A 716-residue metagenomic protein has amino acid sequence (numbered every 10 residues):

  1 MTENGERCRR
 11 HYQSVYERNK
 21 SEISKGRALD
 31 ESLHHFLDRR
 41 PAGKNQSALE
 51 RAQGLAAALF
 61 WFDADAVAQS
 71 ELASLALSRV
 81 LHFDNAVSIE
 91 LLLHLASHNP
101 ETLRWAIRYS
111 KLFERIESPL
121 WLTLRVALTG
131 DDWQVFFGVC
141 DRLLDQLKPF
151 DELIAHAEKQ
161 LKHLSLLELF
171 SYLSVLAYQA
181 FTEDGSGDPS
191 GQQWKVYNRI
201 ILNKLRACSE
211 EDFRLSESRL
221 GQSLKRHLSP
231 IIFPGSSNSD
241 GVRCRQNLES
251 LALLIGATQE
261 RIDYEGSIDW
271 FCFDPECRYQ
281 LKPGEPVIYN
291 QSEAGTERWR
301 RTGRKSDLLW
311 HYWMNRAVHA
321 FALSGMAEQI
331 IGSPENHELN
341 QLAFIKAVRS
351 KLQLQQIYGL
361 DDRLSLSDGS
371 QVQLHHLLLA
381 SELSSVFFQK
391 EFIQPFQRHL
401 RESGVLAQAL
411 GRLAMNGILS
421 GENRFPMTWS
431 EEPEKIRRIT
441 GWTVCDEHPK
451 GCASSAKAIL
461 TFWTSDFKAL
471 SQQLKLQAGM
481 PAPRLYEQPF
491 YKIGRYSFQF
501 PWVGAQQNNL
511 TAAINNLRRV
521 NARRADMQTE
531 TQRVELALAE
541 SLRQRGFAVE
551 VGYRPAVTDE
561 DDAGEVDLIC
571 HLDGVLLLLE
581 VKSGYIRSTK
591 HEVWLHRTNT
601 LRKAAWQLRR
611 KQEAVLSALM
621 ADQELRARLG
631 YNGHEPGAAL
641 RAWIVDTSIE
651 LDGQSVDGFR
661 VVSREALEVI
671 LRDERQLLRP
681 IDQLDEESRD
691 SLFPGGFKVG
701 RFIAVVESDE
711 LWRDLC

Functional and structural regions predicted by a protein language model:
M1-T529, A621-R641, I649-C716: Acidic, metal-dependent phosphodiester-chemistry machinery of nucleic-acid enzymes
I514-V557: Acidic-basic catalytic patches of nuclease active cores, encompassing PD-(D/E)XK and other metal-cofactor nuclease
L538-G546, L608, Q612-V615, L619-D622: Hydrophobic, Leu/Ile/Phe/Ala-enriched alpha-helical segments that form helix-helix packing faces
V549-G574: Active-site metal-binding core of divalent-cation-utilizing nuclease and nuclease-like domains
A556, G584, I649-E650: Short, solvent-exposed loop/turn segments at secondary-structure junctions
A563, G584-A618: Mg2+/Mn2+-dependent nuclease catalytic core
C570-S588: Active-site beta-strand-loop-beta-strand hairpin of nuclease catalytic cores that positions key catalytic residues
L578, A642-I644: Structural beta-sheet core signal
